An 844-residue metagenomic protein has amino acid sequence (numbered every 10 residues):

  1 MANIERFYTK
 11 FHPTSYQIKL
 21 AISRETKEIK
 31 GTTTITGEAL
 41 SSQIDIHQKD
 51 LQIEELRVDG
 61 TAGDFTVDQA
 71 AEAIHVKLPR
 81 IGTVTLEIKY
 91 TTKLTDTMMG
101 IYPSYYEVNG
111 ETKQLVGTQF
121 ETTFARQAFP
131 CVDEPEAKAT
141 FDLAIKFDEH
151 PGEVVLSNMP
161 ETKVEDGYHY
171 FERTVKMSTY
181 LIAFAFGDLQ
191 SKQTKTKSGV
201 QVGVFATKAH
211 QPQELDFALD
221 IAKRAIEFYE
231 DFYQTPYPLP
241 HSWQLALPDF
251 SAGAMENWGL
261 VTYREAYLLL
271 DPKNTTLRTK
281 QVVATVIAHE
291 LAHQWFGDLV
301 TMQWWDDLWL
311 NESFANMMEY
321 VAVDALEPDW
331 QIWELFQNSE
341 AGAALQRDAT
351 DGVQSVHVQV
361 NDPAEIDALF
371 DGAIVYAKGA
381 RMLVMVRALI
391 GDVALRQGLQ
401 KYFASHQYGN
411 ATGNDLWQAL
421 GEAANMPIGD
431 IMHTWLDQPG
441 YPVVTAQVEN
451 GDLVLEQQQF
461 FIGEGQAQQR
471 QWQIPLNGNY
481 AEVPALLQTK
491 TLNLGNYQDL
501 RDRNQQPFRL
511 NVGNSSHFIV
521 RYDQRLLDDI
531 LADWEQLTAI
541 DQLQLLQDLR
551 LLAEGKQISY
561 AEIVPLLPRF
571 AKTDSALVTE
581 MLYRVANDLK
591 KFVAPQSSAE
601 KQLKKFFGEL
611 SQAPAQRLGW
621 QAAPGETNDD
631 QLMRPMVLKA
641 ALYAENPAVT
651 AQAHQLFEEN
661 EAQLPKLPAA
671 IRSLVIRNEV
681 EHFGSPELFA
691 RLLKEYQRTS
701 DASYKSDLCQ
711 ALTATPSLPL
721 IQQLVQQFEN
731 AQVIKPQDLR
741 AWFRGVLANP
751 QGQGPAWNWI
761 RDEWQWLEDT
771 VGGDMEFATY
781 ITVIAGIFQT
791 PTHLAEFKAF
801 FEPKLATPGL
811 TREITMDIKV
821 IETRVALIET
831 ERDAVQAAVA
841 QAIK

Functional and structural regions predicted by a protein language model:
M1-P240, A266, D271, D362 (+11 more regions): Acidic/His-enriched low-complexity segments
I53, F171, V204-G465, S598-E609 (+4 more regions): Hydrophobic alpha-helical and helix-loop surface patches within well-folded domains that function as non-catalytic
E72-I74, W258, R672-S673: Short glycine-rich loop/turn motifs
M99-G100, L181-A185, L215-F217, K273-T275 (+5 more regions): Short conserved micro-motifs at the rims of enzyme active sites and ligand-binding pockets
P103-Y105, L156-K163, A185-Q190, T276-T279 (+4 more regions): Short intrinsically disordered coil segments
E111, K195-G199, V261-T262, T350-H357 (+1 more regions): Short alpha-helical hairpin
A139, H150, E165-D166, P238-L239 (+6 more regions): Short, well-ordered loop/turn elements at secondary-structure boundaries
A144-K146, A206, A292, Q359-P363 (+3 more regions): Non-catalytic accessory/interaction domains
